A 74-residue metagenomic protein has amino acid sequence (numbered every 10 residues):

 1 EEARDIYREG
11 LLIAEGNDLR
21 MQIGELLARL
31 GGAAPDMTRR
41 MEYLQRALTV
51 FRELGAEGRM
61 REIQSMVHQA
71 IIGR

Functional and structural regions predicted by a protein language model:
E1-N17: Alpha-helical adaptor scaffolds
Y7, L27-G31, F51: A broad helix-preferring feature
L12-M21, T49-G58: Short coil/turn linkers that connect adjacent helices within long alpha-helical scaffolds, especially alpha-solenoid
Q22-E25, E42, E62: Residue register of alpha-helical TPR repeats
G24-D36, S65-G73: Tandem amphipathic alpha-helical repeat scaffolds
P35-T38, G55: Residue-level detector of the short coil/turn that links helix A to helix B within each tetratricopeptide repeat
